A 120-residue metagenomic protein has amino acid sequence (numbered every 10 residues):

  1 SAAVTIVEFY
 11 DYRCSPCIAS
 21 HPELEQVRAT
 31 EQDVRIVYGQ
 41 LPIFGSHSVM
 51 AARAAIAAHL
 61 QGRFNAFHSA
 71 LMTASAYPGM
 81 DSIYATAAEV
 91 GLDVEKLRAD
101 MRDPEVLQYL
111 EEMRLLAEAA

Functional and structural regions predicted by a protein language model:
S1-H47, R102, V106-A120: Extracytoplasmic thiol/disulfide redox context detector
P42-A120: Cysteine-centric redox/oxidoreductase cores and disulfide-bonded domains
